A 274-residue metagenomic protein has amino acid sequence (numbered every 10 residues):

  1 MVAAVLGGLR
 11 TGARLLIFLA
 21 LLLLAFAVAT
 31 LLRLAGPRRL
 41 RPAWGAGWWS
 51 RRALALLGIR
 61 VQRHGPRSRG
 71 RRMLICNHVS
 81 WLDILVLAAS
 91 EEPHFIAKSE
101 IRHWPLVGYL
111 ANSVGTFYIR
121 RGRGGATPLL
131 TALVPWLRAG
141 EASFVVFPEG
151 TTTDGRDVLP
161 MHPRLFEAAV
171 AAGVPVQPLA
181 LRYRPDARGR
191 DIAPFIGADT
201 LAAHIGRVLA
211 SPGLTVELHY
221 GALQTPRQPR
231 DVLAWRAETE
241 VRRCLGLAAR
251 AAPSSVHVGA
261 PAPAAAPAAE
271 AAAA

Functional and structural regions predicted by a protein language model:
M1-Q62, Y109-S113, S211: A transmembrane-helix-recognition feature enriched in membrane-embedded lipid enzymes and envelope glyco-/phospholipid
A25-R41, L54-L56, G70-G124: Catalytic core of membrane glycerolipid acyltransferases/transacylases, capturing the structured, soluble-facing
R71-M73, E141-F147, P175, E217: Residue-level preference for the first positions of well-ordered beta-strands
L106-G108, R156-W235, L247-G259: A cross-family acyltransferase "interaction/gating" segment
T116-S143: A membrane-cytosol interface segment of integral membrane proteins
Y118-R120, G221-R227, E240-R243, A273-A274: Polar-ligand-bearing catalytic/cofactor-coordination segments of membrane-embedded or membrane-tethered inner-membrane
L133-F166: Soluble extracytoplasmic domains of inner/organellar membrane proteins
R236-A274: Cytosolic-facing loops and C-terminal tails of multi-pass membrane proteins
